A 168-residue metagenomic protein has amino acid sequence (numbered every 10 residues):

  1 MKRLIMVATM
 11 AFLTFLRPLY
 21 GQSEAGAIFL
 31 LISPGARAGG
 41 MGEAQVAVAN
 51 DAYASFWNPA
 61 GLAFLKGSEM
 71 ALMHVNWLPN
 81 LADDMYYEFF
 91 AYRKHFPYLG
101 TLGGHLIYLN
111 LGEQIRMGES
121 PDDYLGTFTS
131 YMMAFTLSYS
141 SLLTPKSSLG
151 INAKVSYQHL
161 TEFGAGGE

Functional and structural regions predicted by a protein language model:
M1-L4, P145: Positively charged n-region of N-terminal signal peptides that target proteins for export
L4-I5, Y20: Residue-level recognition of alpha-helix boundary/capping or hinge positions
V7-F15: Bacterial N-terminal signal peptides
Y20-E168: Subset of outer-membrane beta-barrel
